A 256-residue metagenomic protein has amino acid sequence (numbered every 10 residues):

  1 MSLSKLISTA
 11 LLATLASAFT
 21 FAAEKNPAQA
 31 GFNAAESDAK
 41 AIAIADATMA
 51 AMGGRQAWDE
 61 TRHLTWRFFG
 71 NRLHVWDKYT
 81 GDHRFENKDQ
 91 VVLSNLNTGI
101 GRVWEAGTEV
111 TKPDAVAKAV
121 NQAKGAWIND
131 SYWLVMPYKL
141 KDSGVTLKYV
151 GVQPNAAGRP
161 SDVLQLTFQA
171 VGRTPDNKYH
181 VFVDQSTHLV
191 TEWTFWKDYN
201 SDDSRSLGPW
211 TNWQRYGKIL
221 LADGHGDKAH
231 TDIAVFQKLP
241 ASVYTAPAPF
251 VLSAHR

Functional and structural regions predicted by a protein language model:
M1-A10: Bacterial N-terminal signal peptides that target proteins for export
T9-A18: Bacterial N-terminal signal peptides
T20-A22: Boundary at the C-terminal end of the N-terminal hydrophobic targeting segment
K25-F32: Acidic/histidine-rich, surface-exposed loop or edge segments in extracytoplasmic proteins
A35-E36, I42-T111: N-terminal mature ectodomain segment of secretory-pathway/periplasmic proteins
S37, A43, R102-P175, N200-S201 (+1 more regions): Flexible, processing/modification-adjacent segments and terminal tails in exported/periplasmic/extracellular proteins
A41-A50, W58, R62-L64, W127-W133 (+1 more regions): Short, basic/low-complexity N-terminal boundary segments at the transition from targeting/disordered tails
R159-V251: Gly/Pro-enriched, hydrophobic low-complexity segments that function as extracytoplasmic propeptides/linkers
